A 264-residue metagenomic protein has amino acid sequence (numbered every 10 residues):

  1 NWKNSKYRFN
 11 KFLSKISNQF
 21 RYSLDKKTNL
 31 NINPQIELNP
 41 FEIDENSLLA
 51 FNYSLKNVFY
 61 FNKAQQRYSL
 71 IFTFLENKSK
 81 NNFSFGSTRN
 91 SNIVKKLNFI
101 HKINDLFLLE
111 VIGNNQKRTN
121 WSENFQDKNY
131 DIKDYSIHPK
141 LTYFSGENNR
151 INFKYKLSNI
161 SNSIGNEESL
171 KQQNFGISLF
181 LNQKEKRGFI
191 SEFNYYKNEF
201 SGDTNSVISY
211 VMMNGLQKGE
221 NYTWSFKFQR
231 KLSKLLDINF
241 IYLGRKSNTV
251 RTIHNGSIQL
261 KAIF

Functional and structural regions predicted by a protein language model:
N1-F264: Exposed, low-structure sequence patches enriched in small/polar residues
